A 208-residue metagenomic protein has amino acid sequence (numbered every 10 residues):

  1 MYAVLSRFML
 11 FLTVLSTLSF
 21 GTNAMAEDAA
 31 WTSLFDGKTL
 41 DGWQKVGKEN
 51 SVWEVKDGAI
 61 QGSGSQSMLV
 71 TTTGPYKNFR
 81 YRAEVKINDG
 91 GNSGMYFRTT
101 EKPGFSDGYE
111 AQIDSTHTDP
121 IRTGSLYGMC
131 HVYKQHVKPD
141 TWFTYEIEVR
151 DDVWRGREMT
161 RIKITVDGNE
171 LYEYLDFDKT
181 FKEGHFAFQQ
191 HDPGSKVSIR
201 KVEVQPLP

Functional and structural regions predicted by a protein language model:
M1-L5: N-terminal secretory signal peptides that target proteins for export/translocation
S6-R7, H185: Hydrophobic alpha-helical segments, principally membrane-spanning helices and signal/leader peptides
M9-F20: Bacterial N-terminal signal peptides
A24-P208: Carbohydrate-interacting regions of secretory-pathway proteins
